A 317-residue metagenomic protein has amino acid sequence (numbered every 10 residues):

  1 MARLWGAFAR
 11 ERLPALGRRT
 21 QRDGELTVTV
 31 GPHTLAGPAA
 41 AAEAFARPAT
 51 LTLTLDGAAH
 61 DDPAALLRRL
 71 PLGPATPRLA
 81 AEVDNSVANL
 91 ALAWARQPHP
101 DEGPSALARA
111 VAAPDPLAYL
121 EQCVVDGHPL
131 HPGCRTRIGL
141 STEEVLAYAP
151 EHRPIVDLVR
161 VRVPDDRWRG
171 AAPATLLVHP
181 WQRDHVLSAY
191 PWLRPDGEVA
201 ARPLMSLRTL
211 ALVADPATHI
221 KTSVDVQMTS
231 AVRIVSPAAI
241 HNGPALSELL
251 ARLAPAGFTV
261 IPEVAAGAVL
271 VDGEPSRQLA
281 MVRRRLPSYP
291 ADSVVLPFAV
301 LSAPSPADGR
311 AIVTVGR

Functional and structural regions predicted by a protein language model:
M1-G316: Nucleotide/phosphate-binding site architecture used for ATP/NTP-dependent chemistry
